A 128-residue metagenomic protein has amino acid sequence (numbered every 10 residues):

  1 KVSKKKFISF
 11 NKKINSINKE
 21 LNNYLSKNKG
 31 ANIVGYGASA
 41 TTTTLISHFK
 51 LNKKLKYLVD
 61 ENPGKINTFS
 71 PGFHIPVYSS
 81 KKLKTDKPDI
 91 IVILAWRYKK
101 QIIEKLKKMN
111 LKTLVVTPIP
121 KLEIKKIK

Functional and structural regions predicted by a protein language model:
K1-K128: Hydrophobic, well-ordered beta-alpha structural blocks that scaffold small-molecule cofactor pockets
